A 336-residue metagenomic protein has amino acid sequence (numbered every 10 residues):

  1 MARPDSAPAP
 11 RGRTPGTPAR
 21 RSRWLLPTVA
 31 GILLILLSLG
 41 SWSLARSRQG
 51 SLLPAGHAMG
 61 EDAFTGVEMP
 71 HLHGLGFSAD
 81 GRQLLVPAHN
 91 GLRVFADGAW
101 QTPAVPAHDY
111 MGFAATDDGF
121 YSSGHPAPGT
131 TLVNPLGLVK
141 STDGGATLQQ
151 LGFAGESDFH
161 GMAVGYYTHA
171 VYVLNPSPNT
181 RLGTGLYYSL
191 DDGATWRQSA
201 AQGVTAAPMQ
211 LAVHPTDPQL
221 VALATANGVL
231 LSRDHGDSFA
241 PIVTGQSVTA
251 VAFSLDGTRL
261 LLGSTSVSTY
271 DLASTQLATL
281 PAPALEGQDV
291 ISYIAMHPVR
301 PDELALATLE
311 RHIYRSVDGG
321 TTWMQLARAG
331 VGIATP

Functional and structural regions predicted by a protein language model:
T28-W42: Hydrophobic membrane-insertion alpha-helices, especially the h-region of bacterial N-terminal signal peptides
E61-R93, V105-G112: Beta-strand-rich domains and repeat architectures in extracellular enzymes and scaffolds, especially beta-propellers
L72-G74, A107-A115, E156-V164, A206-V213 (+3 more regions): Repeated scaffold domains used in trafficking and secretory/extracellular systems, primarily beta-propellers
F77-D80, A115-D117, V164-T168, P215-D217 (+2 more regions): Residue-level detector of Asp-centered blade-edge/turn motifs that repeat once per structural unit in beta-propeller
H89, H125-A127, L174-P178, A226 (+2 more regions): Short loop/turn segments immediately following the C-termini of beta-strands
N90-A107, P135-G152, G185-A200, L230-V243 (+3 more regions): Asp-box/BNR beta-propeller loop motif
G129-P135, S177-T184, L223-A224: Short, solvent-exposed loop/turn segments at conserved positions within beta-propeller repeat blades
